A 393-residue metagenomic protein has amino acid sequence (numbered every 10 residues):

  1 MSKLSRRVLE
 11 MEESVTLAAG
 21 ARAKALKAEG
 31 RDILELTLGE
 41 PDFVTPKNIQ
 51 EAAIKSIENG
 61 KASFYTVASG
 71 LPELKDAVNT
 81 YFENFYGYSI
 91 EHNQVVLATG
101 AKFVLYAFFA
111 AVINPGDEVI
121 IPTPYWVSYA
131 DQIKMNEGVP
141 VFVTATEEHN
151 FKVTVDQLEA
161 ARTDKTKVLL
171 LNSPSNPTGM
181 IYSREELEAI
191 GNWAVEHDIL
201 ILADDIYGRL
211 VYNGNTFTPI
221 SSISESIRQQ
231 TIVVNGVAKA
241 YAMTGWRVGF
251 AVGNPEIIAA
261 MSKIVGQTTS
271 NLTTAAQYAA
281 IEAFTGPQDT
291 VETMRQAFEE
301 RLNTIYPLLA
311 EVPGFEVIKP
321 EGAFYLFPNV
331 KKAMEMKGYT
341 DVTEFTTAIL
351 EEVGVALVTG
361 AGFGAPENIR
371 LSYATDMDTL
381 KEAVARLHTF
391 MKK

Functional and structural regions predicted by a protein language model:
S2-G100, A107, A283-G286, K393: N-terminal small-domain helix-loop-helix segment of the aminotransferase-like
A19, L36, A53, V78 (+14 more regions): Generic structural signal for small/hydrophobic residues in well-ordered secondary structure, especially within
L26-E29, N136, E196-H197, I227 (+2 more regions): Helix C-cap/helix->beta junction micro-motif
H92-N93, A110-L171, R184: PLP-dependent aminotransferase-like
T146-N215: Active-site phosphate-binding strand-loop segment of PLP-dependent enzymes
E159-A160, G338-T340, E344-L357, A361-K393: PLP-dependent enzyme catalytic core of the Aspartate aminotransferase-like
E225-E299, N303-L308, V312: Conserved core segment of the aminotransferase class I/II
I281, Q296-I305, V317-A333, E367: Conserved glycine-rich beta-strand-loop-beta hairpin in the small C-terminal domain of fold type I
